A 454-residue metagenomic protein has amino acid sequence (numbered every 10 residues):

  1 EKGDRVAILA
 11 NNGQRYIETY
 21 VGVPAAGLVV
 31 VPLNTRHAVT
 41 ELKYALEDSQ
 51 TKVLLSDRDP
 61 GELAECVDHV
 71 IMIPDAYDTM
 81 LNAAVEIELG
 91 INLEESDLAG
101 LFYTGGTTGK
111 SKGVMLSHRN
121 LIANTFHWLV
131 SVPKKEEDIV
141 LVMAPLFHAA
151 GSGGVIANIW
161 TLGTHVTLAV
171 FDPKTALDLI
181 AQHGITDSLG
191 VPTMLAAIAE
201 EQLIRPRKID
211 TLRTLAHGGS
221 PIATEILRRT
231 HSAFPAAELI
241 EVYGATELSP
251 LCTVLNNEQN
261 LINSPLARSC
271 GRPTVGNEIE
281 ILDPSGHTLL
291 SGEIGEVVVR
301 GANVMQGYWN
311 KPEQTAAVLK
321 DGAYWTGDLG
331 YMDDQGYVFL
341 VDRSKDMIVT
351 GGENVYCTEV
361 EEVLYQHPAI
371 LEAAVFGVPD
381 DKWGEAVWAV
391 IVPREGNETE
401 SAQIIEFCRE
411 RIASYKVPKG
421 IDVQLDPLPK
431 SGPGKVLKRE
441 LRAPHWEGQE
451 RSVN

Functional and structural regions predicted by a protein language model:
E1-H37, N354: Conserved AMP-binding/adenylate-forming
V21-A26, D48, H148, I159-W160: Short hydrophobic alpha-helices that are characteristic scaffold elements of the AMP-binding
H37, L54, S188, E296 (+7 more regions): AMP-binding/adenylate-forming catalytic core of the ANL superfamily
D59-E95, Q449: ANL superfamily adenylate-forming
V85-Y103, K110, P133-I139, V275 (+1 more regions): Conserved pre-ATP/AMP-binding loop-to-beta segment of ANL
A99-F126: Conserved AMP-binding A3 loop
I122-I139, F147-T186, E201: Conserved AMP-binding/adenylation subdomain of ANL enzymes
W160, I185-L189, A199-P265, E278: Gly/Ser/Thr-rich phosphate-binding loop
